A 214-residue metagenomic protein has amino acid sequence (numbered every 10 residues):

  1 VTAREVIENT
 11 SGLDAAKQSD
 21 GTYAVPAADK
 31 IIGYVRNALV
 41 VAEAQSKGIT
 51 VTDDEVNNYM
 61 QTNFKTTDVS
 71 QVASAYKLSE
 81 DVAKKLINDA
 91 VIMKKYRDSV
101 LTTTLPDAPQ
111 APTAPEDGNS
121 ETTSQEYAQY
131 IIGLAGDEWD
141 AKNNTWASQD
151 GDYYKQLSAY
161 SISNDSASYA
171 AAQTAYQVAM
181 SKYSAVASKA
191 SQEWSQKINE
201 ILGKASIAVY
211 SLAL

Functional and structural regions predicted by a protein language model:
V1-K84: N-terminal targeting/tethering segments
T2-R4, K94, T102: N-terminal secretory/membrane-targeting helices
T50, M93, R97, I207-A208: A general structural signal for well-ordered secondary-structure junctions
T66-T67, K95, L105, P109: Charge-rich, low-complexity amphipathic helices in intrinsically disordered tails/linkers adjacent to domains
I87, V91-M93: Amphipathic alpha-helical assembly segments that mediate oligomerization or membrane-associated assembly across
L101-L214: A C-terminal, polar beta->alpha supersecondary segment
